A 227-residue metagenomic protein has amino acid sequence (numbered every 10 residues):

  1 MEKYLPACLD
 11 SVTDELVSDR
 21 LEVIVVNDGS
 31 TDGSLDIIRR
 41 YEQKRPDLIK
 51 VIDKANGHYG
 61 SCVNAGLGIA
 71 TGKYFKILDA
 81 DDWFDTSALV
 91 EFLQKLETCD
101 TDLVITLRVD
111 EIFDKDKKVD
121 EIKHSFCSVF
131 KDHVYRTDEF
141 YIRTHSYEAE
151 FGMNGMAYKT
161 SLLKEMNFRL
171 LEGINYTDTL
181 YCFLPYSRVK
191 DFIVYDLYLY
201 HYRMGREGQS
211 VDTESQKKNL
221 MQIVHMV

Functional and structural regions predicted by a protein language model:
K3-P6, D32-Y41, D53, S87: Acidic helix N-cap motif at the loop->helix transition within catalytic regions of sugar-transfer enzymes
D10-R20: Short, acidic, metal-binding catalytic loop of nucleotide-sugar glycosyltransferases
S11, N27-D36, A55-H58: A conserved acidic beta->alpha catalytic loop
R20-G29, K50-A55, A80: Short beta-strand/loop segment that forms part of the nucleotide-sugar
E22, L48-K50, D102, D191: Structural signature of beta-strand start/N-cap positions in the alpha/beta core of ABC transporter nucleotide-binding
K54-A70: Glycine-rich, basic loop-to-helix element that forms the pyrophosphate-binding segment of sugar-nucleotide handling
Y59, A80-I193, M204-K217: Donor-binding/catalytic cores of nucleotide-activated saccharide and glycerol-phosphate transferases/polymerases
F75: Short aromatic/hydrophobic "clamp" motif used to bind/position activated sugar donors
